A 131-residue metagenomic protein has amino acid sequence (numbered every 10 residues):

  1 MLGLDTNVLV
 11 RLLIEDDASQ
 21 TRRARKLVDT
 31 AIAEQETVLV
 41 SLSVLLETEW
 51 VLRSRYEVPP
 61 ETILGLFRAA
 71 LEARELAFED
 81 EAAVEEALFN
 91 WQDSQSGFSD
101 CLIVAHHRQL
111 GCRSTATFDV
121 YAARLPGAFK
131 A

Functional and structural regions predicted by a protein language model:
M1-V40, R55-T62, K130: Short, well-structured N-terminal submotif of metal-dependent ribonuclease cores
D5, V40-S41, S96-G97, D119-V120: Histidine- and aromatic-rich ligand-binding microenvironments
T6, E81, D100-C101: Conserved glycosyltransferase catalytic-site signature
L9, L45, A122-A123: A generic structural signal for short hydrophobic patches within well-formed alpha-helices
Q35-E36, S96, C112: Short, high-confidence coil segments that cap the C-terminus of an alpha-helix and link into the following beta-strand
L42-V44, G65-D93: Acidic catalytic patch
V104-A131: Acidic, PIN/NYN-like endoribonuclease modules and their adjacent C-terminal/linker elements
